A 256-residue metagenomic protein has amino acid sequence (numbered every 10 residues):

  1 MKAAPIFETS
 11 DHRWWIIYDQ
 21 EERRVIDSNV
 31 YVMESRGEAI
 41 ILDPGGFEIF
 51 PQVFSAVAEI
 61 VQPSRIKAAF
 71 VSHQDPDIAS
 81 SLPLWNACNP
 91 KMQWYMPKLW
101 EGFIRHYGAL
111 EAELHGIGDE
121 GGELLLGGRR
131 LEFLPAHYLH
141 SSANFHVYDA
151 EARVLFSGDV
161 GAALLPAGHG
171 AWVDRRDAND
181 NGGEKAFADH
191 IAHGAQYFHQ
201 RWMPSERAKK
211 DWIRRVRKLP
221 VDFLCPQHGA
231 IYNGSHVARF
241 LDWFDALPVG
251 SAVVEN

Functional and structural regions predicted by a protein language model:
K2, W212-R214, Y232-N256: C-terminal regulatory/interaction regions
A3-E59, F145-D149, R153-S157: Conserved beta-strand hairpin/beta-sheet module of binuclear metal-dependent hydrolase folds, prominently
E8-T9, Y95-N144, P204, A208-D211: Metallo-beta-lactamase
I16-E22, G45-F47, F70-H73, L131-H137 (+1 more regions): Short, flexible loop segments at the rims of nucleotide/cofactor-binding pockets, characterized by
L42-P44, R65-Q74, W94-K98, L155-G158 (+2 more regions): Active-site neighborhood of phospho(di)ester-bond hydrolases with catalytic His/Asp-centered motifs
G46-F47, P76, A162, I231: Short, glycine/acidic-enriched loop or turn micro-motifs at the edges of active sites
I49-Y95: Active-site metal-binding motif and surrounding structural segment of the metallo-beta-lactamase
Y138-P226, A230-S235, L247: Metallo-beta-lactamase
